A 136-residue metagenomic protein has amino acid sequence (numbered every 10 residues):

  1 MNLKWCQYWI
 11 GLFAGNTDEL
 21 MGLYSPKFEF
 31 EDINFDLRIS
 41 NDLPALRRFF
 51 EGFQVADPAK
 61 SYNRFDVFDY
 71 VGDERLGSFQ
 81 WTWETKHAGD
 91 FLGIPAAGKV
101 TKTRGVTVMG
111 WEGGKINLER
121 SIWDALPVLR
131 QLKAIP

Functional and structural regions predicted by a protein language model:
M1-P136: C-terminal and inter-domain tail/linker signature
